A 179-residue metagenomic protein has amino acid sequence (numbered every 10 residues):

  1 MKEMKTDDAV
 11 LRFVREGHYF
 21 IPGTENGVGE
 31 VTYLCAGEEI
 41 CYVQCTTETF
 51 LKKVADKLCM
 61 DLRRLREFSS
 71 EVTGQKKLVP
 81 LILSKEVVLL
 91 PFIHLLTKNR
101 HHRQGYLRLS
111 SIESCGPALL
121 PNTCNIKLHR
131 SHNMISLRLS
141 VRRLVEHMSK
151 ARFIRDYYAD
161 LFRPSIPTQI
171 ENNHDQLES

Functional and structural regions predicted by a protein language model:
M1-Y106, S114-S179: Eukaryotic intrinsically disordered, low-complexity regulatory linkers and tails enriched in Ser/Thr/Pro
